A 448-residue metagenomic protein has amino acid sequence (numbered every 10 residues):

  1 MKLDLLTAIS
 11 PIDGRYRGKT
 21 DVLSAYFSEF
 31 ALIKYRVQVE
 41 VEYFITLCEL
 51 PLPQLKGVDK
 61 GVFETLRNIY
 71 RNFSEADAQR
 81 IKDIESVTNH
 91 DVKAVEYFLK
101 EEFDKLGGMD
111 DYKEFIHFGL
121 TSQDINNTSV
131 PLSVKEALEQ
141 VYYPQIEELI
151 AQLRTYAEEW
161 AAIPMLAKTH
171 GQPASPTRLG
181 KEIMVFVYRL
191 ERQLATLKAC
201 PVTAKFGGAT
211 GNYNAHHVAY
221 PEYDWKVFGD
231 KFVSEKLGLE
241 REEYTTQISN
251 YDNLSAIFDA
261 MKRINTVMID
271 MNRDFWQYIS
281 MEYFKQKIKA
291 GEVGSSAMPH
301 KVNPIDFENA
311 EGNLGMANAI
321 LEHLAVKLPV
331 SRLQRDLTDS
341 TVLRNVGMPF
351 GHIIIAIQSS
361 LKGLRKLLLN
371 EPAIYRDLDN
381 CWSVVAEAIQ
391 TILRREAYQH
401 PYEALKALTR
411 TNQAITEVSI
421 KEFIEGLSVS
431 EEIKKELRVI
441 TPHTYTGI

Functional and structural regions predicted by a protein language model:
M1-Y213, Y220, D224-F232, G294 (+5 more regions): A helix-coil-helix interface module used to build multimeric assemblies and to scaffold catalytic/cofactor sites
K2-E29, E64-R71, V293-I448: Catalytic-core signal marking the mid-to-C-terminal active-site face
Y43-T46, E102, L149, L153-Y156 (+12 more regions): Amphipathic alpha-helices that form helix-helix packing interfaces
V134-K135, Y142, I183, N250 (+4 more regions): Amphipathic alpha-helical coiled-coil segments and their boundaries
E158-A161, V202, W276, Y283 (+3 more regions): Alpha-helical coiled-coil oligomerization motifs
K181, S255-R263, A388-R395: Short, well-ordered beta-strand elements within core beta-sheets of diverse protein domains
Q193, E240-E242, T246-R332: Glycine-rich anion/phosphate-binding loop at the beta-strand->alpha-helix junction
Y223-Q247, Y251: Active-site-adjacent "gating/activation" loops or surface patches in catalytic cores
